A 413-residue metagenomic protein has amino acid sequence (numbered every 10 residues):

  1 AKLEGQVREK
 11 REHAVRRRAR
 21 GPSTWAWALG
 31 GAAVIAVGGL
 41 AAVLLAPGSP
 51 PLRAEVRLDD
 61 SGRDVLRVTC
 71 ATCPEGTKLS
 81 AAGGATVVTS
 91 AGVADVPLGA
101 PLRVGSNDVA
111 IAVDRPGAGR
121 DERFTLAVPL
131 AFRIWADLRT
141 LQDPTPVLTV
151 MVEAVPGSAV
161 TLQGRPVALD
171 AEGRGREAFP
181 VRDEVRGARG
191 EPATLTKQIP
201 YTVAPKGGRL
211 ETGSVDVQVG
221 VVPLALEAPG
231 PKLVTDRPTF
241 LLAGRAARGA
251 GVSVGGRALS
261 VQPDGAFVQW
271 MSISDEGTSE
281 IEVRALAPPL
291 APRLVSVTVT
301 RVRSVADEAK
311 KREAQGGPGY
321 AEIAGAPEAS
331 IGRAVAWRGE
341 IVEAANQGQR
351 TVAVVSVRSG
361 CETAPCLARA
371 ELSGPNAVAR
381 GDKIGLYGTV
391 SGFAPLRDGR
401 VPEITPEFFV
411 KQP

Functional and structural regions predicted by a protein language model:
A1-R18: N-terminal intrinsically disordered, acidic low-complexity segments at the extreme N-terminus
K2, Q6, A178, W270 (+1 more regions): Residues that form generic nucleotide/phosphate-binding pockets
R16, R20, A36-D307, Q347 (+3 more regions): Ser/Thr-rich low-complexity repeats and stalk/linker segments
A19-A32: N-terminal Sec-pathway targeting helices
A26-A28, A136, M271, R338: Short linear interaction motif-like sites in intrinsically disordered regions of transcription factors
A28, V34-A36, A41-A42, G339: Hydrophobic alpha-helical membrane-anchor/signal-helix detector
G30-V34, D236, I331, R380: Residues at the start of alpha-helices and the adjacent loop-to-helix junctions
S279, S296-P413: OB-fold and OB-like single-stranded nucleic-acid-recognition modules and their adjacent interaction interfaces
